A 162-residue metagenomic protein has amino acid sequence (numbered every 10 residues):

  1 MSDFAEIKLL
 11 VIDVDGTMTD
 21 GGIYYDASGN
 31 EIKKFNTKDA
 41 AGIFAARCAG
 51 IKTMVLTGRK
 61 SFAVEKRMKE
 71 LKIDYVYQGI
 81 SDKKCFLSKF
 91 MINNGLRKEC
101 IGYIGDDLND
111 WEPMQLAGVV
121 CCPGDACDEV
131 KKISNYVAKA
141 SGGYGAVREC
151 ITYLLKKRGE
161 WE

Functional and structural regions predicted by a protein language model:
M1-D82: Alpha-helical substrate-recognition element adjacent to the catalytic core
K33, K69-L71, Y75-V76, K84-E162: Mg2+-dependent phosphoryl-transfer enzymes with acidic/Ser/Thr/Gly-rich catalytic loops
